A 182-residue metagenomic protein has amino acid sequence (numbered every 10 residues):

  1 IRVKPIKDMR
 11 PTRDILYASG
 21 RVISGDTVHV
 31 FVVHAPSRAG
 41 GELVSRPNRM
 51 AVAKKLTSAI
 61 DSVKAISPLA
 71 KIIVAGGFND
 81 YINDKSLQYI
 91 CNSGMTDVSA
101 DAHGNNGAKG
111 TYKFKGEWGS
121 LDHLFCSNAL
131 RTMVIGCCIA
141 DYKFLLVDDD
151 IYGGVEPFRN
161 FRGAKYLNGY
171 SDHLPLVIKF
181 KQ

Functional and structural regions predicted by a protein language model:
I1, F31, G41-V44, D84-L87 (+1 more regions): Short, solvent-exposed loop/turn and secondary-structure capping segments
I1-P36: Structured beta-strand-rich core segments of catalytic domains in phosphoester-bond hydrolases
R2-P5, H34-R38, C138-D149: Short, solvent-exposed aromatic-acidic interface loops
K4-I6, A39-R49, V74-G76, K109-F114 (+1 more regions): Second-shell loop/turn segments in exported
R10, D61-K71, D80-Q182: Metal-dependent phosphoester-hydrolase catalytic domains
I23-K54, S58: Metal-dependent phosphoester/phosphodiester hydrolase catalytic core
V30, I73-V74: Beta-strand elements within well-structured catalytic alpha/beta cores of enzymes that handle phosphate/sulfate esters
H34, G76-G77, H173: Active-site glycine-centered loops adjacent to acidic/histidine catalytic or metal-binding residues that shape
